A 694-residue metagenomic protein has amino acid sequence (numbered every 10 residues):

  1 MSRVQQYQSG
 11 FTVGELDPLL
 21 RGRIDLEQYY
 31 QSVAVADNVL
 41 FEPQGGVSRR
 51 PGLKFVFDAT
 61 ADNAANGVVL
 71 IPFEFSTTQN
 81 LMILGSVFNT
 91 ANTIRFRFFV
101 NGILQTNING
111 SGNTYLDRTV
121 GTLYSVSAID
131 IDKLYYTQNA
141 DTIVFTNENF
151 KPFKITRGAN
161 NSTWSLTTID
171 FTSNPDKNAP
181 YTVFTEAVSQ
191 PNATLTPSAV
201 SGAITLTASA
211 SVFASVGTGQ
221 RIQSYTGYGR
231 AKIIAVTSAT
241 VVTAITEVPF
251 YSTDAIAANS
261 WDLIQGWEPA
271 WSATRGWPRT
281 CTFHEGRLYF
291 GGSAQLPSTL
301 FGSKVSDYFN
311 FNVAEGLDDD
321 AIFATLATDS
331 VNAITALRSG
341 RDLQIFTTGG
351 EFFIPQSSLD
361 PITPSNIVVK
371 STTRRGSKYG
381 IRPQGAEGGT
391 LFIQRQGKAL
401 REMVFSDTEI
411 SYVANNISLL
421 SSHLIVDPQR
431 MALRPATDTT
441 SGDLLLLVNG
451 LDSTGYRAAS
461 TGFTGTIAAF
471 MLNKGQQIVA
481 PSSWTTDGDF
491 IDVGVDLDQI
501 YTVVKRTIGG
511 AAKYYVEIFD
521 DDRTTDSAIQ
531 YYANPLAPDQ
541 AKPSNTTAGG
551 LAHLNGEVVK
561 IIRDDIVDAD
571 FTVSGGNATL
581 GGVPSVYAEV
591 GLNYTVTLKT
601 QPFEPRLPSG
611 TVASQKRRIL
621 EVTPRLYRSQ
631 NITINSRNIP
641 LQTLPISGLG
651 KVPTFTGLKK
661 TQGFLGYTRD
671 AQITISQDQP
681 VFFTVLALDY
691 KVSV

Functional and structural regions predicted by a protein language model:
M1-G112, K154-A159, T163-A199, S260 (+5 more regions): N-terminal beta-propeller domains
S2-L104, N332, V404-V694: Beta-sheet repeat architectures centered on beta-propellers
A61, W271-S272, A327-T328, S371-R375 (+2 more regions): Surface loop/turn motifs at the tips and blade-to-blade linkers of beta-strand repeat domains
A64-T78, S125-N139, W271-E285, D329-G340 (+3 more regions): Structural signature of eukaryotic scaffold interfaces centered on beta-propeller domains
N80-S86, D141-T146, L288-G291, T335-T347 (+4 more regions): Short beta-strand elements that form the blades of beta-propeller/WD-repeat-like and other beta-sheet-rich scaffold
T106, T114-R118, R157, L166-D262 (+4 more regions): Autoprocessing Asn-cyclization modules and mimics
N149, A294, G349, S357 (+4 more regions): Residue-level signature of beta-propeller blades and closely related beta-rich strand-turn architectures in secreted
D360-G397: Catalytic or ion-translocation cores adjacent to nucleophile or general acid/base/metal-coordination motifs in diverse
